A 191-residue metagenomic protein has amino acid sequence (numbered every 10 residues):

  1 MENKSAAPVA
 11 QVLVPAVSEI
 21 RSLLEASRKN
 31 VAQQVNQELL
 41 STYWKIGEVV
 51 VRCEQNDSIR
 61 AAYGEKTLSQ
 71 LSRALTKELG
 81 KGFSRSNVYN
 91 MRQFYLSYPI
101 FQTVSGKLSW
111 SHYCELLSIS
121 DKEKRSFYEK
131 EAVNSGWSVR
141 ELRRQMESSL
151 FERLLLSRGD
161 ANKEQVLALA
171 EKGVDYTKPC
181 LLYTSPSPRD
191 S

Functional and structural regions predicted by a protein language model:
M1-W44: N-terminal intrinsically disordered, low-complexity, charged/polar
P8, Q34-S120: Short, Lys/Arg-enriched phosphate-binding patches
E19, Q102, L117-S120, A170-L182: Short, compositionally biased low-complexity segments
Q33-Q37, T103-K107, K130, E141-M146 (+1 more regions): Short coil/turn segments at secondary-structure boundaries
G82-R85, W137-R143: Short secondary-structure capping/junction motifs at helix and strand boundaries
F127-N134: Short, small/acidic-rich helices and loops at N termini and domain boundaries of DNA replication/processing enzymes
R143-L182: Interdomain hinge/linker segments and adjacent boundary elements that couple functional modules
Y183-S191: Single conserved hydrophobic/aromatic residue that forms the stacking wall/gate of nucleotide- or nucleobase-binding
